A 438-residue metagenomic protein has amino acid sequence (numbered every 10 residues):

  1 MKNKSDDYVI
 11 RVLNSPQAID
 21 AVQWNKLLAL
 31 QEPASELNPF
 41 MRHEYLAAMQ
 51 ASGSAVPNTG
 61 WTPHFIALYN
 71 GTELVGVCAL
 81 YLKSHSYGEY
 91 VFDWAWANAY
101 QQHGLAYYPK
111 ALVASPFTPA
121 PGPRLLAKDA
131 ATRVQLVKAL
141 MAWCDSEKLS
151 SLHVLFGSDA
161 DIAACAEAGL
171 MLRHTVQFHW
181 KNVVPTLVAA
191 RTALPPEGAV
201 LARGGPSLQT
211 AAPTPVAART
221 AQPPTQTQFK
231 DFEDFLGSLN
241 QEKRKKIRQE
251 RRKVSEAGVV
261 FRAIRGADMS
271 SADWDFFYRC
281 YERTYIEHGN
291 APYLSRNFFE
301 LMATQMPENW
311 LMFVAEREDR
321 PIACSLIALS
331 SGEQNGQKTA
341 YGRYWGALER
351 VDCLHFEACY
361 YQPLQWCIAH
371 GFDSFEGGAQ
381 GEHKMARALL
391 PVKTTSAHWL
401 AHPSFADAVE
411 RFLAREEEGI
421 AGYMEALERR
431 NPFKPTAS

Functional and structural regions predicted by a protein language model:
M1-R203, L208-S438: N-acyltransferase acceptor-side catalytic subdomain
